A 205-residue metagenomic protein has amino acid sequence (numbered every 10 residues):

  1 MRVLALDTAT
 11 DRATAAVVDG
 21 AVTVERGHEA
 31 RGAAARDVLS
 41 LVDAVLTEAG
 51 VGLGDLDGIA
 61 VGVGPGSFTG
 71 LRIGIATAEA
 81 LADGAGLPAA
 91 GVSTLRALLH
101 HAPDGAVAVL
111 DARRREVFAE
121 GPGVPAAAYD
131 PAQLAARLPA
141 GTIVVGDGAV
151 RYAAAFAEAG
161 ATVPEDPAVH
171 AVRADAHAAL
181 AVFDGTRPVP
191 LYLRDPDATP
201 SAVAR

Functional and structural regions predicted by a protein language model:
M1-V63: N-terminal beta-alpha supersecondary unit
A21-V22, G27-A34, L87-A171, H177 (+2 more regions): Surface "functional belts" at beta-alpha junctions
A35, L39, A78, A174-A178: A general structural signal for well-ordered alpha-helical segments in protein cores
V45-A49, G84, R173-V182: Stable alpha-helical structural segments in soluble proteins, enriched in small hydrophobic residues
A49-G54, A82-V92: Phosphate-handling active-site elements
A60-L87: DPxDG-like acidic metal-binding loop motif
